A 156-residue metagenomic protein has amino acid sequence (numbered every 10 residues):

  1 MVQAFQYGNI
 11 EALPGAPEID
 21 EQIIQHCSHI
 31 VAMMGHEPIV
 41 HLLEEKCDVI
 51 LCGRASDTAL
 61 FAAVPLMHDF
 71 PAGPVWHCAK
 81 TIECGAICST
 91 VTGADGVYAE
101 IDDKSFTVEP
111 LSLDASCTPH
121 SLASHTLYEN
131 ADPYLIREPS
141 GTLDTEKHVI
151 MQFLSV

Functional and structural regions predicted by a protein language model:
M1, M33-M34, M67, M151: Detector for methionine-enriched segments
V2-C52: An acidic, phosphate/nucleotide-engaging active-site surface
V31, S56, G73: Short, contiguous, pocket-lining structural segments that sit at or immediately flank catalytic/ligand-binding sites
R54-L60: Gly/Ser/Thr-rich loops at beta-strand to alpha-helix junctions that form or flank small-molecule/cofactor-binding
P65, D69-F70, V75-W76, T81-V156: Small-residue-enriched flexible segments
